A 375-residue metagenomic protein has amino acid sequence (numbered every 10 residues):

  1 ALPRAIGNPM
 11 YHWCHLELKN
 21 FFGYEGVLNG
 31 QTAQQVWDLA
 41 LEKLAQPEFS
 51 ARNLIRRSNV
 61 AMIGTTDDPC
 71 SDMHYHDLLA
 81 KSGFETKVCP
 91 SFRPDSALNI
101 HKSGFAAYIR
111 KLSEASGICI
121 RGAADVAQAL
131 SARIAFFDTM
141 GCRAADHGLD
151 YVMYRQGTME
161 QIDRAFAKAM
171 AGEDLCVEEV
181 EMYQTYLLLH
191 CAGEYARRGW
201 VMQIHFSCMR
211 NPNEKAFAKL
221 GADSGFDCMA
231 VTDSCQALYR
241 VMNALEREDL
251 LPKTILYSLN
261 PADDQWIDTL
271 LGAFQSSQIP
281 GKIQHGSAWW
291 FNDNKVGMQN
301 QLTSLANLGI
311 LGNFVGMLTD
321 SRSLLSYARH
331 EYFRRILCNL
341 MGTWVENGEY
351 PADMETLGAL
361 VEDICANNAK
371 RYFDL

Functional and structural regions predicted by a protein language model:
A1-R198, D249-P252, L256-D268, G272-L375: Metal-cofactor-binding active-site regions of metalloenzymes
V177, F226-T232: A short acidic, glycine-rich active-site loop that binds or catalyzes chemistry on phosphate/adenosine moieties
M202-I204: C-terminal amphipathic alpha-helical interaction region
C208, N213: Hard-cation-handling environments
F217-G225: Short glycine/proline- and charge-enriched loop/turn segments that cap or connect secondary-structure elements
T232-L238: Divalent-cation-assisted or electrostatically stabilized phosphate/pyrophosphate-binding catalytic cores
V241-R247: Short, basic/hydrophobic alpha-helical segments
